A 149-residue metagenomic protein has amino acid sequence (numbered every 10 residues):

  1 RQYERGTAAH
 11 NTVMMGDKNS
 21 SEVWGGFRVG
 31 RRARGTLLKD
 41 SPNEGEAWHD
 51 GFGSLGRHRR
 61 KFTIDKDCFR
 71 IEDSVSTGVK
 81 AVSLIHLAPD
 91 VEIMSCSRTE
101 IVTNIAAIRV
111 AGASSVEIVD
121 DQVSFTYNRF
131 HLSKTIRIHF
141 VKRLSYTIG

Functional and structural regions predicted by a protein language model:
R1-G149: CBM-like, beta-strand-rich accessory domains located in the C-terminal region of large, secreted polysaccharide-active
